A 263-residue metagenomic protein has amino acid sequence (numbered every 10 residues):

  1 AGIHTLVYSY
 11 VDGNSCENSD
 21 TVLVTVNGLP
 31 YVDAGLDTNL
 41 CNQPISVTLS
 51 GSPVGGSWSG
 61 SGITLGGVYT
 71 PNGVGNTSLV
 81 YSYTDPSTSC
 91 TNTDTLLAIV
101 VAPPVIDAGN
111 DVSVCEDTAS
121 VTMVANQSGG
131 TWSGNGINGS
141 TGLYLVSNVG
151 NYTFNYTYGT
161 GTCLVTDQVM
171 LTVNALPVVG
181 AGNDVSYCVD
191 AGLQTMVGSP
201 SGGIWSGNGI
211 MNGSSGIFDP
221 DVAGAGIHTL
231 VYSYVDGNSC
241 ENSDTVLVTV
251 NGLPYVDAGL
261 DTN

Functional and structural regions predicted by a protein language model:
A1-N263: Proline- and Ser/Thr-rich low-complexity, intrinsically disordered segments
